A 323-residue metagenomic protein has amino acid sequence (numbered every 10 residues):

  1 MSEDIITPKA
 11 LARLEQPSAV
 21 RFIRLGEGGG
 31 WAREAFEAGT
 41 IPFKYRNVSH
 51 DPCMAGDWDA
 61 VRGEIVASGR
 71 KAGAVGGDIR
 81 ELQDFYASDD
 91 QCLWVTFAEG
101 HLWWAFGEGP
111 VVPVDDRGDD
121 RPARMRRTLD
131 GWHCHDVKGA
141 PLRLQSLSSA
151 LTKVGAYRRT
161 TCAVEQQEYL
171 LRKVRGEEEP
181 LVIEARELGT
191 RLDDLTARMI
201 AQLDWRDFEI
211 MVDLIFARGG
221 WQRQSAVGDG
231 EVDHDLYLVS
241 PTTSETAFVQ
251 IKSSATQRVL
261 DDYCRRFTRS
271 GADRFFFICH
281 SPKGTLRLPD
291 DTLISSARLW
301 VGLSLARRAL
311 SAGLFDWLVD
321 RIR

Functional and structural regions predicted by a protein language model:
M1-R323: Mixed-charge (Asp/Glu-Lys/Arg
